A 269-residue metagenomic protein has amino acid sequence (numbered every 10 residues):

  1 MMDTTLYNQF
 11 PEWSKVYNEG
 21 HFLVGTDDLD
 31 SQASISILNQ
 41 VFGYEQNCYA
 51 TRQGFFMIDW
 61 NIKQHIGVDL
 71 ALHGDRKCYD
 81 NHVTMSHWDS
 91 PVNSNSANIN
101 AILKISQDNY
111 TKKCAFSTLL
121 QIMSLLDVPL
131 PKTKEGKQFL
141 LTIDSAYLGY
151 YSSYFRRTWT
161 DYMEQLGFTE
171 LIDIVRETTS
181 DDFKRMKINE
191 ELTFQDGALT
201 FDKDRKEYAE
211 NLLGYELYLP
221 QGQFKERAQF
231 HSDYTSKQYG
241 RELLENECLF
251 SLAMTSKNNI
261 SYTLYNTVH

Functional and structural regions predicted by a protein language model:
M1-M2: Positively charged, low-complexity intrinsically disordered leader regions
L6-F10, P129-H269: C-terminal accessory domains and tails appended to enzymatic cores
Y7-W60: N-terminal ordered "arm"
G25, Q32-A33, I37, G67 (+2 more regions): Long, contiguous hydrophobic alpha-helical segments, chiefly transmembrane helices and signal peptides
Q53-Q107: Active-site cofactor/cluster-binding pocket
V83, W88-T158: Short alpha-helices
